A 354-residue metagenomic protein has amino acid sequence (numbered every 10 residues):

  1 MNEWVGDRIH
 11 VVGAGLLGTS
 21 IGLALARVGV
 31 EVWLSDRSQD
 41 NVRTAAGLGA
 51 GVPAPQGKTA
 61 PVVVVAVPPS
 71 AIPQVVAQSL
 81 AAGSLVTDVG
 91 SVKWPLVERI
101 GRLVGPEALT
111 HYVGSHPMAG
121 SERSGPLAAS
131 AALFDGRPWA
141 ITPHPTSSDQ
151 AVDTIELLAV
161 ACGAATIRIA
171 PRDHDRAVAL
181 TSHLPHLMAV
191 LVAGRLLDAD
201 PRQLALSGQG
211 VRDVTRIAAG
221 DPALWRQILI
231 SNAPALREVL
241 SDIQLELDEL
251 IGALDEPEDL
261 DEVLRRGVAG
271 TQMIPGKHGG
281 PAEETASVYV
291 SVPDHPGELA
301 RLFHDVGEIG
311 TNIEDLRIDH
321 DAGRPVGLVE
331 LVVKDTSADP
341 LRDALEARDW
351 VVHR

Functional and structural regions predicted by a protein language model:
M1-A54, V62: NAD(P)+-binding Rossmann beta1-loop-alpha1 motif at the extreme N-terminus of oxidoreductases
R37-S38, G90, D319: Residues in the short beta-alpha loop(s) of Rossmann-like NAD(P)-binding domains
V63-V64, T87: N-terminal Rossmann-like NAD(P) cofactor-binding module of classical short-chain dehydrogenase/reductase
A66-P68, G90, P143: Glycine-rich, N-terminal phosphate-binding loop of Rossmann-like dinucleotide-binding domains
V75-L127: Rossmann-like NAD(P)(H) cofactor-binding subdomain of soluble oxidoreductases
L133-A219: Internal alpha-helical scaffold of NAD(P)-dependent oxidoreductase catalytic cores
D200-V268, V288: Interdomain hinge/lid region at the active-site interface of Rossmann-like NAD(P)-dependent oxidoreductases
G270-R354: A conserved regulatory-domain signal marking ACT and ACT-like small-molecule sensing domains and adjacent regulatory
